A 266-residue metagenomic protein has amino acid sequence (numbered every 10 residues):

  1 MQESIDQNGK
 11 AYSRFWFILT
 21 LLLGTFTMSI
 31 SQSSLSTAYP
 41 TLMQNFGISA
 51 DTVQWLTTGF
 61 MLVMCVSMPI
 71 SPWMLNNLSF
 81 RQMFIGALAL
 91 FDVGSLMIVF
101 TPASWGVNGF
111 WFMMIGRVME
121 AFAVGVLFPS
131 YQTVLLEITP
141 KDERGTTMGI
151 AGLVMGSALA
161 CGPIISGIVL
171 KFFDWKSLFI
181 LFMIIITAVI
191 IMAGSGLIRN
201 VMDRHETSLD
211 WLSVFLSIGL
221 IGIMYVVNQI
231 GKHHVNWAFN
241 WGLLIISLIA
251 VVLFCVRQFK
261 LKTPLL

Functional and structural regions predicted by a protein language model:
M1-K10: Short, Lys/Arg-rich, polar N-terminal cytosolic tail immediately upstream of the first transmembrane signal-anchor
A11-L22, F110, D210, V214 (+1 more regions): Primarily residues marking transmembrane-helix entry/exit sites
W16-S71: Extracytoplasmic
T20, L56-G59, G86, I115-G116 (+5 more regions): Hydrophobic core positions of alpha-helical segments in small-molecule transporters and transporter systems
L23, T27, S34, Y39 (+11 more regions): Hydrophobic residues within membrane-embedded alpha-helical segments of Major Facilitator Superfamily
L35-A38, T58, Y131, G222-I223 (+1 more regions): Hydrophobic/aromatic residues in alpha-helical transmembrane segments
M68-L212: Helix-loop-helix hairpins in multi-pass membrane proteins, especially solute transporters
K171-L266: Hydrophobic transmembrane-helix bundles of small-molecule transporters
